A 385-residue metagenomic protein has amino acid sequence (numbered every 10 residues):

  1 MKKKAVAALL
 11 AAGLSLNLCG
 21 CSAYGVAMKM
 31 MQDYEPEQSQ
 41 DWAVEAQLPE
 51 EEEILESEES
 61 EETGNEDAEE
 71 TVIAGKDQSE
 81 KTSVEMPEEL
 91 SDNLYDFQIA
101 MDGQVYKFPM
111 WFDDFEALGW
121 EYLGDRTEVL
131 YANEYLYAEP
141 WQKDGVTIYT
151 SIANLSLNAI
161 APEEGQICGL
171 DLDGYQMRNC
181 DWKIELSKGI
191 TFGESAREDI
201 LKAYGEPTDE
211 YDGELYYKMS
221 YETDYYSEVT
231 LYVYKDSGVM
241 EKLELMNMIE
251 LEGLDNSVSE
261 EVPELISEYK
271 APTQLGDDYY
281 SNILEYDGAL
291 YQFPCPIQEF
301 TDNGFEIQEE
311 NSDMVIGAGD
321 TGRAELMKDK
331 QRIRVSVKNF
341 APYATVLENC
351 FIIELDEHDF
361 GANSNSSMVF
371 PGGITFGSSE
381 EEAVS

Functional and structural regions predicted by a protein language model:
M1-A5: Positively charged n-region of N-terminal signal peptides that target proteins for export
N17-G20: C-terminal motif of bacterial Sec signal peptides marking the signal peptidase cleavage site
G25-G124, D255-Y291: N-terminal, intrinsically disordered, polar/charged segments of Gram-positive cell-envelope systems that serve as
D77, D114-P162, S195-E264, E268-Y269 (+2 more regions): A cross-family detector of function-defining hotspots
S91-G124, Q176-T191, Q274-E309, D359-E381: Extracytoplasmic/periplasm-facing segments of secreted or lipoprotein envelope proteins
I99, W141, L284, L326 (+1 more regions): Short aromatic-centered micro-motifs
S151-G213, D287, V337-S385: Long, charged/polar, surface-exposed segments that mediate recognition or autoinhibition
